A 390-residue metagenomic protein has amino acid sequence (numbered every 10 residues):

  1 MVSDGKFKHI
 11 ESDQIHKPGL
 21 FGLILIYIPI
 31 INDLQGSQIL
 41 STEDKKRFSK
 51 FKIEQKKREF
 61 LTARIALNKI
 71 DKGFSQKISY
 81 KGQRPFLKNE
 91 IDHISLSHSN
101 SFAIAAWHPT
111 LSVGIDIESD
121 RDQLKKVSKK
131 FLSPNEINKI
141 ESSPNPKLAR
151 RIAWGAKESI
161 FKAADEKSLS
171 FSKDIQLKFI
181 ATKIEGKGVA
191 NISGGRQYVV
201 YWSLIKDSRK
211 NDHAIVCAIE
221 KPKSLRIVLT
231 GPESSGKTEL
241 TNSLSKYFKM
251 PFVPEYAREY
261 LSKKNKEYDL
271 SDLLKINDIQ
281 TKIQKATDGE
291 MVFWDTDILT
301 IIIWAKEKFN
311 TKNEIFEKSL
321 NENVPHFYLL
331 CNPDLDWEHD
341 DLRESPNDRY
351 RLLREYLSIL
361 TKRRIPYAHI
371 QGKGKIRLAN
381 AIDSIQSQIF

Functional and structural regions predicted by a protein language model:
M1-S224: Core catalytic alpha/beta fold that binds nucleotide/phospho-ligands
L229: Hydrophobic anchor at the beta1->P-loop junction of P-loop NTPases
E233: The conserved Walker
K237: Conserved lysine of the Walker
N242-K282: Conserved substrate/cofactor phosphate-moiety recognition/catalytic segment in nucleotide-dependent phosphotransferases
K266-T311: Conserved nucleotide-sensing/catalytic segment adjacent to the nucleotide-binding pocket in NTP-handling enzymes
F309-I376, N380-D383, I389: A glycine- and Lys/Arg-enriched "phosphate-lid" helix/loop adjacent to the NTP-binding pocket of small-molecule kinases
